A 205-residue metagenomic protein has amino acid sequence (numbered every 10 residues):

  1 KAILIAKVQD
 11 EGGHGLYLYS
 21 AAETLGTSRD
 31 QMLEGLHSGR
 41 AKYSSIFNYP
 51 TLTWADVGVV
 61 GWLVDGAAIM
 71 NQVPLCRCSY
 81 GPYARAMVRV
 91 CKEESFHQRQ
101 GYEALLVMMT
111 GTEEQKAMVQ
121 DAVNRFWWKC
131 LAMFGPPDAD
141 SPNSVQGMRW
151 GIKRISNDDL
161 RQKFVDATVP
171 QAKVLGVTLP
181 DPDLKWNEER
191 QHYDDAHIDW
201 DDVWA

Functional and structural regions predicted by a protein language model:
K7-G35, Y102-L105: Conserved alpha-helical segments that form or flank metal/cofactor-binding pockets of metalloenzymes
Q9-L16, W62-G66, V88, K92-R99 (+2 more regions): Generic structural signal for well-ordered, non-transmembrane alpha-helical segments in soluble/cytosolic regions
L36-G61, G111-Q115, F126-I152: Acidic/His metal-coordination segments adjacent to aromatic residues that form catalytic metal sites in metalloenzymes
S45-Q100: Internal, conserved structured core segments that host functional sites
V73-L75, R99, A104, A196 (+1 more regions): Domain-scale activation on soluble regions of proteins
P82-P142: A contiguous pocket-lining binding segment that forms or flanks enzyme active sites
P137-A205: C-terminal accessory extensions/subdomains outside the catalytic/core fold
